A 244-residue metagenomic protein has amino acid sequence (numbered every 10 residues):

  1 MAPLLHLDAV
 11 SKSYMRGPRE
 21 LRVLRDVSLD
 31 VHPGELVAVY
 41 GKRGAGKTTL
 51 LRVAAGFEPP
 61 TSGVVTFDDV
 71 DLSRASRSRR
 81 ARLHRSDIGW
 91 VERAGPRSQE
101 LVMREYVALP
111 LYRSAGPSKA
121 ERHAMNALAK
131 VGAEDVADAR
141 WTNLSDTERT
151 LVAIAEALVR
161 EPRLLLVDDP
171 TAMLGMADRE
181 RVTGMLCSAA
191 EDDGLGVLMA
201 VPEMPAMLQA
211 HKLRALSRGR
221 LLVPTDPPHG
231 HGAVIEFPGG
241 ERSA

Functional and structural regions predicted by a protein language model:
M15-G17, A108-E121, K130: ABC-type ATPase nucleotide-binding domains, specifically the catalytic core motifs of the NBD
A55: Helix-to-loop junction immediately C-terminal to a conserved catalytic motif
G63-D71: Conserved ABC transporter NBD signature motif
D71, K119-V136: Conserved ABC ATPase "signature" region
L72-G89: ABC ATPase NBD coupling module
R140-L144: Conserved ABC ATPase signature
E161: Conserved catalytic motifs of ABC-family nucleotide-binding domains
